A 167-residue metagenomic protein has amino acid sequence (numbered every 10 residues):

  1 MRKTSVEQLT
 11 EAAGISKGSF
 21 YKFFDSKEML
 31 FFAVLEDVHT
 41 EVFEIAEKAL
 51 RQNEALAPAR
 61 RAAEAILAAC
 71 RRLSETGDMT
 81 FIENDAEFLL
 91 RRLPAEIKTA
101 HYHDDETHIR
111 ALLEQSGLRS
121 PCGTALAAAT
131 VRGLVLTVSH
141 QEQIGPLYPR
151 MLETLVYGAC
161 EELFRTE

Functional and structural regions predicted by a protein language model:
M1-M29, A33: Helix-turn-helix
F24, F31-V38, I45, H101: Alpha-helical DNA-contacting segments of helix-turn-helix folds
A33, E47-E75, V131: Hydrophobic alpha-helical connector segments
E41-Q52, T130-Q141: Solvent-exposed, amphipathic alpha-helical segments
F43, E75, L90-L118, C122-A129 (+1 more regions): Amphipathic alpha-helical packing segments from all-alpha helical-bundle domains
E47-A49, I82-R92: Short linear capping/connector segments at secondary-structure termini
D78-N84, P121-C122: Short, hydrophobic secondary-structure boundary micro-motifs
T107-R119, G133-E167: C-terminal peripheral helix-coil segments that are non-catalytic and often amphipathic
